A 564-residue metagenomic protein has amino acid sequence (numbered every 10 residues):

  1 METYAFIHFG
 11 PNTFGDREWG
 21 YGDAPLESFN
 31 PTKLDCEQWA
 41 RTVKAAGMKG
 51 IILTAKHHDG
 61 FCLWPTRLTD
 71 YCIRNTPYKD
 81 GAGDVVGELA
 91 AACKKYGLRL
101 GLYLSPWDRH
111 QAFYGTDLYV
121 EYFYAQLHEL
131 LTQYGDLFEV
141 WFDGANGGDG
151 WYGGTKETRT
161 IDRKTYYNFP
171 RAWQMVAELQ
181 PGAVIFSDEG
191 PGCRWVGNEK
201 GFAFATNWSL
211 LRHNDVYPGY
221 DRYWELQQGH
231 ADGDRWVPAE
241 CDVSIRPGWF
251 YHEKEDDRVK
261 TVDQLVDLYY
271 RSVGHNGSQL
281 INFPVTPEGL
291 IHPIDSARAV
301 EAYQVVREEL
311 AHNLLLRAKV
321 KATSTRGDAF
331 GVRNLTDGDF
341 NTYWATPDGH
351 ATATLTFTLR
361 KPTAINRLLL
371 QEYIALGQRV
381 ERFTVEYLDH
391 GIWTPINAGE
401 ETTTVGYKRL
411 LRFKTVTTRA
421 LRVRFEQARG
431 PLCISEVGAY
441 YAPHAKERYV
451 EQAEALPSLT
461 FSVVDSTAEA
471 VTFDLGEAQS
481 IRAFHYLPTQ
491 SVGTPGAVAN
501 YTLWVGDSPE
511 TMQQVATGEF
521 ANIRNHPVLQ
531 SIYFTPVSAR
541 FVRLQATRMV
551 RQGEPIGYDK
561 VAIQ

Functional and structural regions predicted by a protein language model:
M1-A351, T356-F357, A364, L369-Q371 (+9 more regions): Mature catalytic domains of secreted/periplasmic carbohydrate-active enzymes
D35, T336, T356, R360 (+3 more regions): Compositionally biased amphipathic helical and low-complexity segments enriched in hydrophobic
R307-R317, Y441-D465, Q564: Low-complexity, Pro/Thr/Ser/Gly/Ala-rich linker/spacer regions in secreted, extracellular modular proteins
K321-T323, N334, S458, A470 (+1 more regions): A detector of low-complexity, intrinsically disordered, Ser/Thr/Gly/Pro/Ala-rich segments
D348-T352, I374-A442, V464-E469, Q490-Q564: Trp- and acidic/polar-enriched beta-sheet ligand-binding modules for extracellular glycan and matrix recognition
A351-T352, R360-R367, T418-R419, G476-A483 (+1 more regions): Extended extracellular/luminal ectodomain segments enriched in beta-structured repeat modules
F357-L359, W393, F473-L475, M512: Conserved hydrophobic/aromatic "anchor" residues that stabilize well-ordered secondary structure elements
T467-E477: Extracellular/luminal Pro/Thr/Ser-rich low-complexity repeat and linker "mucin-like" segments that act as
